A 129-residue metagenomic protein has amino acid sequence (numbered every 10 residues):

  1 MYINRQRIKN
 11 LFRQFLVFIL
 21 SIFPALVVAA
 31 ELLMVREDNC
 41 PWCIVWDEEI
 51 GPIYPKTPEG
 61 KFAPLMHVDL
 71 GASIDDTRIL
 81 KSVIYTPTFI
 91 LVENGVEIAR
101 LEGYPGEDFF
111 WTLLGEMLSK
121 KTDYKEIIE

Functional and structural regions predicted by a protein language model:
M1-F12: N-terminal secretory signal peptides that target proteins for export/translocation
Y2, A29-A30, K81-S82, E97-I98 (+1 more regions): Non-globular targeting/processing and membrane-anchoring segments
N10-S21: Sec-dependent signal peptide recognition, specifically the positively charged N-region followed immediately by
P24-A25: N-terminal signal peptide c-region/cleavage motif recognized by signal peptidases
E31, R36-W42, Y85: Short pre-active-site segment immediately N-terminal to redox-active cysteine/selenocysteine motifs in thiol-based
V35, P58-D75: Thiol-based oxidoreductase modules, predominantly thioredoxin-like and allied folds used for disulfide exchange
I44-E59: Typically the conserved alpha-helix immediately C-terminal to a functionally engaged Cys/Sec in thioredoxin-like
T86-A99: A short, hydrophobic beta-strand/beta-hairpin element that forms part of a small beta-sheet core
